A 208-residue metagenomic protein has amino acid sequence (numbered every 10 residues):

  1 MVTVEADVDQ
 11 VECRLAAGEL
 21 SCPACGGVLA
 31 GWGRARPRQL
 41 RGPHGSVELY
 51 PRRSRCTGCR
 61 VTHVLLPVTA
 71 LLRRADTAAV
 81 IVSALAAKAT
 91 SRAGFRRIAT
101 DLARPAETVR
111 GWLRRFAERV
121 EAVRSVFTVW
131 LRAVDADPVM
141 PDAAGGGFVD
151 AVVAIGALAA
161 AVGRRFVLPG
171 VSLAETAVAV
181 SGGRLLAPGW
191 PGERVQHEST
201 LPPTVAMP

Functional and structural regions predicted by a protein language model:
M1-A6, A122-P208: Long C-terminal interaction/binding lobes of large macromolecular proteins
E5-V8, E12-G58, T62-L65: N-terminal juxtadomain amphipathic helix that follows a signal peptide/anchor or precedes a small N-terminal auxiliary
L15, P23-A24, V28-A30, G42 (+5 more regions): Generic detector of intrinsically disordered, low-complexity, polar/charged segments
G18, P23-C25, P37, P43 (+8 more regions): Proline-rich intrinsically disordered, low-complexity coils
A30-R34, T69, A106, G111 (+2 more regions): General helical secondary-structure elements
W32-R34, F95, W112, V171 (+2 more regions): Intrinsically disordered, low-complexity regions
R55-A144: Short, positively charged, Gly/Tyr-enriched micro-motifs that form contact patches at catalytic or ligand/partner
